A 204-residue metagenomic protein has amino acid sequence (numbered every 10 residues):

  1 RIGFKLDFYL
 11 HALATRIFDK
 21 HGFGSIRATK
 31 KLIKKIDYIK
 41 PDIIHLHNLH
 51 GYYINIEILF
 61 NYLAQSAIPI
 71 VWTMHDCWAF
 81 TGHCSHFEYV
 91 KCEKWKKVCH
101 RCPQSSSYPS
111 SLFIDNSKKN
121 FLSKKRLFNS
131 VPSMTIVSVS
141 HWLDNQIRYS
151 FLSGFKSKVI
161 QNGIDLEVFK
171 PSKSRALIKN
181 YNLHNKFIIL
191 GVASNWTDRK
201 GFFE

Functional and structural regions predicted by a protein language model:
R1-I43: A conserved catalytic-core segment of Leloir-type glycosyltransferases
F4, F8-I17, W72-K125: Acceptor-binding helix/loop patch of EC 2.4 sugar-transfer enzymes, predominantly nucleotide-sugar-dependent
G22, K34-Y53, P69-H75: Short N-terminal targeting/anchoring amphipathic segment
I56, G201-F203: Nucleotide-sugar-dependent glycosyltransferases with a strong bias toward membrane-associated enzymes that transfer
Y62-Q65, S85-K91, K125-P132, L152: A conserved, positively charged/aromatic
F121-K124, K170-N182: A short helix/loop element that forms part of the nucleotide-sugar donor recognition site in Leloir-type
V137, Y181-K200: Conserved donor-binding/catalytic core segment of Leloir-type glycosyltransferases
W142, G163: Carbohydrate-associated surface elements
